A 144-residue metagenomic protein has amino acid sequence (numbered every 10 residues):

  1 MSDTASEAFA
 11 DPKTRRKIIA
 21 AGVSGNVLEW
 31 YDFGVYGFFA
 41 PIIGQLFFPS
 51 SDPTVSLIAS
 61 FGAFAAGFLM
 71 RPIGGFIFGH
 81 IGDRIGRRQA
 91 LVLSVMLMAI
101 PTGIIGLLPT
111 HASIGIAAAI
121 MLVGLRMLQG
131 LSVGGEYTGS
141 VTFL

Functional and structural regions predicted by a protein language model:
M1-P41: Cytosolic juxtamembrane N-terminal segment immediately preceding the first transmembrane helix of multi-pass
G22, N26, F68, L122-G130: Helical-face signature of the major facilitator-like transporter fold
A40-I73, L91, I114-I120: Extracellular/periplasmic helix-loop-helix junction of adjacent transmembrane segments in MFS-like secondary
P49, M96-G115: C-terminal ends and interior cores of transmembrane alpha-helices in multi-pass membrane transporters/permeases
R84-M96: Cytoplasmic membrane-interface "Motif A"-like loop-to-helix N-cap segments of 12-TM Major Facilitator Superfamily
L93-P101, L125, S132: Residue-level signature of the transmembrane alpha-helical cores of Major Facilitator Superfamily-type secondary
G115-L144: Cytoplasmic helix-loop-helix junction between adjacent transmembrane helices in 12-TM secondary transporters
